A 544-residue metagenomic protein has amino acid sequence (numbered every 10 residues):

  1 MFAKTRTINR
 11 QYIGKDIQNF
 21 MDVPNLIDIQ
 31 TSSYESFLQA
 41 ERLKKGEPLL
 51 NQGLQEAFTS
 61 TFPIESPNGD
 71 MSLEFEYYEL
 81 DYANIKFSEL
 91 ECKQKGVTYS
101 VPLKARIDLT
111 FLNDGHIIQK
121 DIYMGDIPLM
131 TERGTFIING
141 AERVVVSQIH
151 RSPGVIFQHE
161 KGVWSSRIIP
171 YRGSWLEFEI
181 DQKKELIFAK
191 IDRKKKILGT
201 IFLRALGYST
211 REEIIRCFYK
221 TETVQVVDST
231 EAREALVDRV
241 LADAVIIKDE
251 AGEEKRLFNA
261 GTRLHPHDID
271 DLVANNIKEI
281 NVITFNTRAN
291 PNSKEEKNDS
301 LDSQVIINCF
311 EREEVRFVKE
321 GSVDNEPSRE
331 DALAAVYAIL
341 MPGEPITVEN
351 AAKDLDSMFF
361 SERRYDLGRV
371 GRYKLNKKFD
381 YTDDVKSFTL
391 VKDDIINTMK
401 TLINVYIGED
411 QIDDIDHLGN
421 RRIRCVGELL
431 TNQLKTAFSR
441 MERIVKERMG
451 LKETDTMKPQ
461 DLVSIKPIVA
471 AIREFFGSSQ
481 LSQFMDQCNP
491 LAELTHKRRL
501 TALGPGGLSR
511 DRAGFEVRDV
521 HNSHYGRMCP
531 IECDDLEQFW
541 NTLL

Functional and structural regions predicted by a protein language model:
M1-T501, H521, L543: N-terminal non-catalytic structural scaffold regions of very large proteins
K93, D535-Q538: Structural and coupling elements of P-loop NTPases
I118, R499-P530: Flexible, glycine/threonine-enriched loop-and-boundary segments that flank and lead into catalytic domains of large
M528-D535, T542: Conserved helicase core region in the C-terminal RecA-like lobe
